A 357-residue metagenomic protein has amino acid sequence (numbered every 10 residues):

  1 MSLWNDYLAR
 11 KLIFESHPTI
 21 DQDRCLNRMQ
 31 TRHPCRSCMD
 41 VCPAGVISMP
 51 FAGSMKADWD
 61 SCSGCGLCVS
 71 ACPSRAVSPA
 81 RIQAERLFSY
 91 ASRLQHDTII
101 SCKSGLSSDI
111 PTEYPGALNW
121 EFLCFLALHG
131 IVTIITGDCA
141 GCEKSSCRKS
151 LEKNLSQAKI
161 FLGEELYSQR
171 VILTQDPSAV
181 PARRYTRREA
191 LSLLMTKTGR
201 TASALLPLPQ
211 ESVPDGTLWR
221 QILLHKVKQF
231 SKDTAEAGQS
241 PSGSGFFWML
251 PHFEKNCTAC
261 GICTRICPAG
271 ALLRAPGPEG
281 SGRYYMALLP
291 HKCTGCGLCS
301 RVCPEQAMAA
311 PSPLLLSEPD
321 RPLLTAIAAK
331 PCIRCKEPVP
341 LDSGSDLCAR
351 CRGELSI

Functional and structural regions predicted by a protein language model:
M1-R36, L87, A91-G282, K292 (+3 more regions): Non-ligating segments of multi-cofactor redox enzymes
I13, Q22, G66-F88: N-terminal-biased segments
C35-A44: Canonical Radical SAM [4Fe-4S] cluster-binding loop centered on the CxxxCxxC motif and its immediate flanking residues
P43-P79: Helix-enriched interaction subdomains in cytosolic or periplasmic regions, typified by TIR/SEFIR signaling/NADase cores
F51, C72-I82, C303, A310 (+1 more regions): Iron-sulfur (Fe-S) cluster-binding segments and ferredoxin-like electron-carrier domains, especially [2Fe-2S]
F51-K56, E279-A287, L323-A326, P340-L347: Short linker/helix segments within small regulatory modules
S317, P322-L323: Accessory, usually C-terminal, subdomains that scaffold auxiliary metal cofactors
